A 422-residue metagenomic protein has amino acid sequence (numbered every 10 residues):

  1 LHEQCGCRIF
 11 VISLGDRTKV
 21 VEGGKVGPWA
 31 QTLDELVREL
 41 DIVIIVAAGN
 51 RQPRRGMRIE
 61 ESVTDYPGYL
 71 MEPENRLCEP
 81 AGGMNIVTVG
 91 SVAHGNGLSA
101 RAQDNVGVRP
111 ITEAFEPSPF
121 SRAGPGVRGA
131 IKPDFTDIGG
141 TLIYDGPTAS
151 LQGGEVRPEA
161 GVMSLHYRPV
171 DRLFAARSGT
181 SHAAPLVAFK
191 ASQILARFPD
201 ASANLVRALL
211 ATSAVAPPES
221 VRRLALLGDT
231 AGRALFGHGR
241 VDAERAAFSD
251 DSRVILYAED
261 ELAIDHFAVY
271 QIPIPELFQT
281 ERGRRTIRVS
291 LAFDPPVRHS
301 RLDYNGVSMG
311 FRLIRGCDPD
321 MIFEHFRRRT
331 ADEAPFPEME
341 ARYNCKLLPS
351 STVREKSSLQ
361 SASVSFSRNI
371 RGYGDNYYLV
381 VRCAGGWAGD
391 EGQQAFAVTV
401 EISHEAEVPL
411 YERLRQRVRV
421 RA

Functional and structural regions predicted by a protein language model:
L1-N85, A93-N96, R172-S178, H182-A184: Substrate-binding/access-modulating region of protease and related hydrolase catalytic domains
E39, A81-M84, E113-F115, R128-I131: Short, solvent-exposed loop/turn segments at the edges of secondary structure
G49, D229-C317: Secreted peptidase-domain scaffold signal
L77, N305-D320, F366-A422: C-terminal edge strands of extracellular/lumenal beta-sandwich accessory domains
V92-P110, P117-A184: Catalytic-core environment of secreted peptidases
A183-R197: Short, small-residue alpha-helix embedded
F198-R222: An often Trp-containing, charged/polar helix-loop segment at the C-terminal end of enzyme catalytic cores
F323-I370: Extended, solvent-exposed segments with strong compositional bias
